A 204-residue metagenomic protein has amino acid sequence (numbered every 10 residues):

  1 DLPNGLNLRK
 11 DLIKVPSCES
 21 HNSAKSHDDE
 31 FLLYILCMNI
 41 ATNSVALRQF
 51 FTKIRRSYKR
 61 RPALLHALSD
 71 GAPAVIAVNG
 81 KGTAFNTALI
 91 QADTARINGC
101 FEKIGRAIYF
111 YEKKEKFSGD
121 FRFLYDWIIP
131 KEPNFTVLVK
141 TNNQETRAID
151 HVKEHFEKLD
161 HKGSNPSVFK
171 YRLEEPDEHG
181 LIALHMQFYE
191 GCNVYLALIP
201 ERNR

Functional and structural regions predicted by a protein language model:
D1, L32-A41: Short cysteine/histidine-rich metal-coordination sites, predominantly Zn2+-binding motifs
D1-K14, E30-F31: Histidine-centered nuclease catalytic patch
D11-P16, S23, L47-P62: Short Fe-S-cluster ligation motifs
K14-I35: Short Cys/His-centered divalent metal-binding micro-motifs
N39-Q49: Short, mixed-charge aromatic SLiMs
R55-A95: Short flanking/linker segments adjacent to small metal-binding domains or redox-active Cys/His motifs
T83-R204: C-terminal, charged low-complexity interaction regions
